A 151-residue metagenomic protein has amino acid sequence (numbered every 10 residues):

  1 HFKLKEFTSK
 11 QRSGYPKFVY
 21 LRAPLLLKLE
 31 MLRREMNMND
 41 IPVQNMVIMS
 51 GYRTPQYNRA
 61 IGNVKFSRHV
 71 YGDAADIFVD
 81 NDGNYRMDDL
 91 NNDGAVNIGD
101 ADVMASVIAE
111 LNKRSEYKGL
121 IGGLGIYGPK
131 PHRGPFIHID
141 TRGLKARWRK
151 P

Functional and structural regions predicted by a protein language model:
H1-P42: Active-site acidic/histidine clusters and adjacent loop/turn architecture that either coordinate catalytic ions
K5-K10, P55, A60, V64 (+1 more regions): Surface-exposed loop/turn and secondary-structure junction residues enriched for glycine/proline
T8-Y15, D40, A60, L90-G94 (+1 more regions): A near-ubiquitous, low-amplitude feature marking generic local secondary-structure context
Y15-F18, P42-M49, D100-E110: A generic short-segment signal for beta-strand/edge and adjacent turn/coil regions
L27, R34, R59, S106-K113: Charged/polar, solvent-exposed surface patches and flexible loops
E30-N63: Extended, low-complexity, intrinsically disordered C-terminal regulatory tails of eukaryotic serine/threonine kinases
K65-P151: Catalytic cores and adjacent binding grooves of peptidoglycan-active enzymes
